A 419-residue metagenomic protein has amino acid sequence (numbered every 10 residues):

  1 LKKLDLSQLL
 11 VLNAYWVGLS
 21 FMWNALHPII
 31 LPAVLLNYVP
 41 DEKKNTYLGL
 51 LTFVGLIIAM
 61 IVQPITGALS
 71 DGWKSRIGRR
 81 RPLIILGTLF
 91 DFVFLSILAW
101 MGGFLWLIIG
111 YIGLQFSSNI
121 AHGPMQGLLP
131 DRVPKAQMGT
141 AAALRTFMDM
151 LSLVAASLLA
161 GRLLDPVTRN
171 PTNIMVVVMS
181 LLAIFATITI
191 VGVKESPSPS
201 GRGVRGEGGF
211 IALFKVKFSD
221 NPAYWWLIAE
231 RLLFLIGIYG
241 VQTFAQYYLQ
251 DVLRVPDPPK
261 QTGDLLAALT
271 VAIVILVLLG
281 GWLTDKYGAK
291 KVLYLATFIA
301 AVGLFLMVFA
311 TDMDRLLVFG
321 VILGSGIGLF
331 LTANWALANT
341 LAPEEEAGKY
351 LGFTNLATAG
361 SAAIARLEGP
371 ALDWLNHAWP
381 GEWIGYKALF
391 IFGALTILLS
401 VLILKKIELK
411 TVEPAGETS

Functional and structural regions predicted by a protein language model:
L1-L56, W225-E230, F234-L253: Helix-loop boundary and gating motifs at the non-cytosolic
L1-L6, S196-A229, S419: Juxtamembrane intracellular "pre-TM" segments in multi-pass secondary transporters
K2, A99, A183-K194, I391-S419: Multi-pass alpha-helical transporter architecture, strongest for 12-TM Major Facilitator/SLC carriers used
E42-V54, N173, R254-V271, G385-K387: Loop-to-transmembrane helix entry
I58-M60, G139-G161, T354-R366: Glycine-rich segments within core transmembrane alpha-helices of 12-TM secondary carriers
V62-I77, L276-G288: Helix-to-loop junctions at the C-terminal end of transmembrane segments in multipass secondary transporters
R79-R81, L164-S180, L372-L395: A membrane-interface helix-boundary motif in multi-pass transporters
I85-G102, F298-T311: C-terminal ends and interior cores of transmembrane alpha-helices in multi-pass membrane transporters/permeases
